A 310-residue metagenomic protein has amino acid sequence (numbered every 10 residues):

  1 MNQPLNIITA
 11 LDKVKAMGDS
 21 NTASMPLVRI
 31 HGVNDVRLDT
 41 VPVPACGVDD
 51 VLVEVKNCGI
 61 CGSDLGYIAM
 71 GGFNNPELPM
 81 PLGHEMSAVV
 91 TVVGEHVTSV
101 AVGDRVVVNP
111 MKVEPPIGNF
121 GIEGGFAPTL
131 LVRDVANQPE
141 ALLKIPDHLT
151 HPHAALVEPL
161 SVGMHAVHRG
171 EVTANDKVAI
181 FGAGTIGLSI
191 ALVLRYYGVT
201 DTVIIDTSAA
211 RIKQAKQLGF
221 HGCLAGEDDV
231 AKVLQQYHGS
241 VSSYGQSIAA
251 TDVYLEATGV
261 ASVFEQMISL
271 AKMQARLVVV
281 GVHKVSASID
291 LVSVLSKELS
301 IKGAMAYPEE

Functional and structural regions predicted by a protein language model:
P42-C58, G71-K112, P146: Glycine-rich beta-strand-centered segment in the early N-terminal region that forms part of a ligand/cofactor-binding
T91, V203, V278: Conserved beta-strand positions in the Rossmann-like core of class I SAM-dependent methyltransferases
K112-F181: NAD(P)H dinucleotide-binding glycine-rich loop of Rossmann-like/cofactor-binding domains, especially the beta1-alpha1
D147, I180, R195-F264: Adenosine-nucleotide cofactor-binding segment
G187-L188: N-terminal Rossmann-fold NAD(P) dinucleotide-binding loop
Q235-G239, S243-Y244, I248, V282-E310: C-terminal substrate-binding/catalytic core of Rossmann-like NAD(P)-dependent dehydrogenases/reductases
A275: Glycine-centered, small-residue-biased loops immediately flanking beta-strands in adenine/cofactor-binding cores
